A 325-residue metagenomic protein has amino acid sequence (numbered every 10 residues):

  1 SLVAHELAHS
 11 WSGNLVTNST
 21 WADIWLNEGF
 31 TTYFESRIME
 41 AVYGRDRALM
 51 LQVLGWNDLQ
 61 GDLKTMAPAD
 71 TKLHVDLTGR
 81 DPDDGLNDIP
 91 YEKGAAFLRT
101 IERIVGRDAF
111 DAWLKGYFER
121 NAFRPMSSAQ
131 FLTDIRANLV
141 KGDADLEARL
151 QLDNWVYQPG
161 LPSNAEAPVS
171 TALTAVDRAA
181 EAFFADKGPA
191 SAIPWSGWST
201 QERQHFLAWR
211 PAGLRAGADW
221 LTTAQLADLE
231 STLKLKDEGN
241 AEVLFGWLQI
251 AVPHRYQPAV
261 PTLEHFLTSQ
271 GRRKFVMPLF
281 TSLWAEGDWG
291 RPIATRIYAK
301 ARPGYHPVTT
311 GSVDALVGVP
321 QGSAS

Functional and structural regions predicted by a protein language model:
S1-K187: Hydrophobic alpha-helical and helix-loop surface patches within well-folded domains that function as non-catalytic
N87-D88, G94, A122-S127, A137-S325: Long, ordered, helix-rich scaffold segments
